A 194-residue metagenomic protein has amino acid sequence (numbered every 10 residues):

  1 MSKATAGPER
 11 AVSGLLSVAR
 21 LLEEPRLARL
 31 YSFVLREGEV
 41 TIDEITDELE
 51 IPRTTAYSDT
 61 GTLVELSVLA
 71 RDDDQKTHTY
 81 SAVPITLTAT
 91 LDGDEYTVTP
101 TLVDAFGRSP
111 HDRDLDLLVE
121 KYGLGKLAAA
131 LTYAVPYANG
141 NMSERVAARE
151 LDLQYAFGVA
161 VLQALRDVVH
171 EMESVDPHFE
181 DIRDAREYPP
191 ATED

Functional and structural regions predicted by a protein language model:
M1-V18, E173: N-terminal leader segment of winged-helix/HTH proteins
V12-L27, T41, D74-E95, R183-E193: Short, cationic-aromatic polyanion-contact patches
R26-E39, K126-N139: Short amphipathic alpha-helical interface segments
G38-E48, S143-V146: Short acidic, hydrophobic short linear motifs in intrinsically disordered regions
D47, E65, R149: Alpha-helical residues within the helix-turn-helix
I51-T62, Q154-Q163: Short amphipathic alpha-helical interaction segments
V64-D74, D167-D176: A short, conserved structural fragment
T90-A129, P136: Amphipathic alpha-helical dimerization/coiled-coil segments that flank or bridge DNA-binding/regulatory modules
